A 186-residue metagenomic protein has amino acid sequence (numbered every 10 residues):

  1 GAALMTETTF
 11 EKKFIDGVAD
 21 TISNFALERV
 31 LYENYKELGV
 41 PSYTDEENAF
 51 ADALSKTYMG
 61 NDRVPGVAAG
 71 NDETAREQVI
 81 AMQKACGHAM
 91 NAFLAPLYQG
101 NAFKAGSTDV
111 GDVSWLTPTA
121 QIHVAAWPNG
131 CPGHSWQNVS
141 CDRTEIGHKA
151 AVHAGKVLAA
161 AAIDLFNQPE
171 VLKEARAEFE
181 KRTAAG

Functional and structural regions predicted by a protein language model:
G1-G186: Metal-dependent amide/peptide-bond hydrolase catalytic core, centered on the "pita-bread" metallohydrolase fold
